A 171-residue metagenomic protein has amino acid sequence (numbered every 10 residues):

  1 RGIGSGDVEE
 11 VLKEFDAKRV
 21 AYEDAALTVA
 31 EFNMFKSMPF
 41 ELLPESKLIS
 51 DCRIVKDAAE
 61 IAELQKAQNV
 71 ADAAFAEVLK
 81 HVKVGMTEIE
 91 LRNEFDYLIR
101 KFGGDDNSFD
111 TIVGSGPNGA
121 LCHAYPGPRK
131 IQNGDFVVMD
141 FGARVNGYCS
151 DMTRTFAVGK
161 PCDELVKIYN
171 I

Functional and structural regions predicted by a protein language model:
R1-I171: Active-site neighborhoods and metal-handling regions in enzymes and metal-associated proteins
